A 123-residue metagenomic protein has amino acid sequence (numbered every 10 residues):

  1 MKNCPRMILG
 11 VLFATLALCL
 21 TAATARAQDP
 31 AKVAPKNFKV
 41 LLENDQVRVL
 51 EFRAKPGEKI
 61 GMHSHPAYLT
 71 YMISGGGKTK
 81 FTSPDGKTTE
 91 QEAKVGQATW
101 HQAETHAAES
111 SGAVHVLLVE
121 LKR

Functional and structural regions predicted by a protein language model:
M1-R6: N-terminal secretory signal peptides that target proteins for export/translocation
G10-T21: Bacterial N-terminal signal peptides
T21-A27: Sec/Tat signal peptide C-region and signal peptidase I cleavage site
P35-K59, P66-T70, V119: A short glycine-rich, His/Asp/Glu-containing loop-to-beta-strand
G57-I60, Q97-E109: Histidine-centered metal-chelating micro-motifs
S64-T79: Short, conserved beta-strand element in jelly-roll/cupin
G75, A103-R123: Ligand-binding loop in jelly-roll beta-barrel domains
P84-A103: Short acidic-glycine-tyrosine-enriched beta hairpin
